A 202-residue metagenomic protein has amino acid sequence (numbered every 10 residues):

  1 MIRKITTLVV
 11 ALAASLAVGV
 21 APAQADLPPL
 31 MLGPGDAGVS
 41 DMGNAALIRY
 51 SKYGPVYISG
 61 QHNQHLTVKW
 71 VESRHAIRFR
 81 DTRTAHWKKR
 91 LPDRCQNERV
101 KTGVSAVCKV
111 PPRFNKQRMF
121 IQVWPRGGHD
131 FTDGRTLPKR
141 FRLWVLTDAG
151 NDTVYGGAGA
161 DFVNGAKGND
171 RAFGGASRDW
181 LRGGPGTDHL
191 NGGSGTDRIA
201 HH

Functional and structural regions predicted by a protein language model:
M1-D26: Secretory targeting and sorting signals
D26-R90: Short linear S-[DN]-x-LW-Φ motif typified by the pepsin-like aspartic protease active-site region
S51-G54, E72-R74, F114-Q122, R135-V145 (+3 more regions): Short "repeat-start/strand-capping" segments in structured domains, especially the N-termini of parallel beta-helix
N63, R74, R118-F120, H129 (+3 more regions): Surface-exposed or flexible loop/turn and strand-edge residues in extracellular/cell-surface modules
R94-D148, D152-Y155: Right-handed parallel beta-helix
P125, G134, V145-T147, G156 (+5 more regions): Glycine-centered beta-turn/loop sites at beta-strand termini
